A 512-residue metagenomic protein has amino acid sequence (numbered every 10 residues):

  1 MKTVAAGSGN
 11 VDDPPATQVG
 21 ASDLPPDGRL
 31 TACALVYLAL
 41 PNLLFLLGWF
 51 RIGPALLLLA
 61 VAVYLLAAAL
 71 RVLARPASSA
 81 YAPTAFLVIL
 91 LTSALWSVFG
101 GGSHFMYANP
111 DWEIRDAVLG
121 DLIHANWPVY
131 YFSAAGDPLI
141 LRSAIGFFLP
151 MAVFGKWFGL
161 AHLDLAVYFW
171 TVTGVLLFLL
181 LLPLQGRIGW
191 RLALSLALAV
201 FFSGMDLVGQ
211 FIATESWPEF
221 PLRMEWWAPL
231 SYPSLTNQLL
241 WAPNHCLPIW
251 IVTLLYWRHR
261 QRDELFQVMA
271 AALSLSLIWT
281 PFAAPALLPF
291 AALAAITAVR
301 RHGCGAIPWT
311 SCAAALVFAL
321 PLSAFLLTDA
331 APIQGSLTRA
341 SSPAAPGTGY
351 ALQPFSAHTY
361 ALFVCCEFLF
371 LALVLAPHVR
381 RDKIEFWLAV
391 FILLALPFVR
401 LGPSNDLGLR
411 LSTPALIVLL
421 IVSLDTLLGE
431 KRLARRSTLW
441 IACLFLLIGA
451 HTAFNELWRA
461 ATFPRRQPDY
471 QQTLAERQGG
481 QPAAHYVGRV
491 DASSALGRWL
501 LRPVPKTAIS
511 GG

Functional and structural regions predicted by a protein language model:
M1-P83: Membrane-embedded, hydrophobic transmembrane alpha-helices
D23-V36, A77-L87, W190-L192, E264-M269 (+3 more regions): Membrane-interfacial loop-to-transmembrane alpha-helix junctions, especially the N-terminal start
P41-W49, Y64-A68, Y81-P110, G174-L180 (+3 more regions): Transmembrane signal-anchor helices characteristic of membrane glycosylation enzymes that use polyprenol
N42, T236-N237, T253-H259, L265-A292: Membrane-interface alpha helices of multi-pass inner-membrane proteins
L59-A60, D406-G429: Hydrophobic/aromatic-rich transmembrane helices and adjacent perimembrane loops
S97-E113, D121, F202-P218, P243 (+4 more regions): Transmembrane catalytic cores of multi-pass membrane glycosyltransferases and polysaccharide-assembly enzymes
F99-I251: Active-site lumenal/periplasmic loops and adjacent helix-entry segments of GT-C-fold, multi-pass membrane
R435-G512: Intrinsically disordered, polar/acidic, low-complexity terminal segments
